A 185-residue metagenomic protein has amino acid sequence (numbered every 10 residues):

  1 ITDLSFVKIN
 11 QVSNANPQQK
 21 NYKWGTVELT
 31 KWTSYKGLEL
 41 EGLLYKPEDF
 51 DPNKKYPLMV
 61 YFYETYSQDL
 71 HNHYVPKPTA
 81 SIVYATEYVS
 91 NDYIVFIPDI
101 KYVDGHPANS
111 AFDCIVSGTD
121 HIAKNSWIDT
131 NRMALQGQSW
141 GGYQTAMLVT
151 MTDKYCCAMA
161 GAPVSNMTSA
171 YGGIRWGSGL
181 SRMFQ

Functional and structural regions predicted by a protein language model:
I1, L70-N72, D104: A flexible loop/linker signature enriched in serine peptidases of the S9 family
I1-K54, P78, V83, S90: Non-catalytic accessory segments flanking enzyme active sites
N14, Q18, F50, Q68 (+1 more regions): Conserved helix-loop functional segments at active or binding sites
E48-D49, T65-Y66, V164: Flexible, active-site-proximal loop/turn residues at the rims of small-molecule/cofactor binding pockets and catalytic
K54-Y56, N131-R132: Short coil/turn segments at beta-strand junctions that form active-site/ligand-binding loops
Y56, Y63-Q68: Active-site glycine-rich loops that stabilize anionic/oxyanionic intermediates across multiple enzyme folds
Y61, V75-Q185: Active-site-proximal cap/loop segments of hydrolase catalytic domains
Q68-L70, T168: Glycine/Thr-rich phosphate-binding loops of Rossmann-like dinucleotide-binding domains
